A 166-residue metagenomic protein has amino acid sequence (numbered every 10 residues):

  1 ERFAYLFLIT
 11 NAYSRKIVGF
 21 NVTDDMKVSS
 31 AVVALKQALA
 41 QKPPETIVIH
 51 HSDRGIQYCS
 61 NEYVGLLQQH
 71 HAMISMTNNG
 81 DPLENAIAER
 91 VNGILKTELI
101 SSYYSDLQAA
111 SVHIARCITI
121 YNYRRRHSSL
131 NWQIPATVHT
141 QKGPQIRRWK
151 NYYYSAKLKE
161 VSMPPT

Functional and structural regions predicted by a protein language model:
E1-L8, A12-I120: RNase H-like DDE/DDD metal-dependent nuclease/strand-transfer catalytic core used by mobile genetic elements
Q68-A72, I94-T166: C-terminal domain-tail junction helix/linker
